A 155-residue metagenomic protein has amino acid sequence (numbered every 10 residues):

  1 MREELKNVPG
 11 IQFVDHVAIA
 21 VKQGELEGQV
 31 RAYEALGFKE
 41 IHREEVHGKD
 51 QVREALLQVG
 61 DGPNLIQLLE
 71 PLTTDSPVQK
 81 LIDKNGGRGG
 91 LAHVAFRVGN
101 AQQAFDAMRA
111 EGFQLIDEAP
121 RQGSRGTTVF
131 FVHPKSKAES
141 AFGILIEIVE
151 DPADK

Functional and structural regions predicted by a protein language model:
M1-G10, E45, R53-Q58, L65-L69 (+2 more regions): Vicinal oxygen chelate
M1-V52: Long, hydrophobic N-terminal alpha-helical segment
D15, A55, A92: Residue-level detector of short, conserved catalytic/binding motifs and their immediate flanks
H16, K84, P152-K155: Short linear motifs in intrinsically disordered/low-complexity regions
A18-A20, G62-L72: Phosphate-binding glycine-rich loops and adjacent basic patches that engage nucleotide phosphates, nucleic-acid
V21-L36, E40, L72-K135: Vicinal oxygen chelate
H47, L56-G60, D83-G86: Short, conserved, surface-exposed binding loops centered on an aromatic residue
V52, D61-P63, G86-L91: Short connector loops at helix/strand junctions that flank enzyme active sites, especially segments positioning acidic
